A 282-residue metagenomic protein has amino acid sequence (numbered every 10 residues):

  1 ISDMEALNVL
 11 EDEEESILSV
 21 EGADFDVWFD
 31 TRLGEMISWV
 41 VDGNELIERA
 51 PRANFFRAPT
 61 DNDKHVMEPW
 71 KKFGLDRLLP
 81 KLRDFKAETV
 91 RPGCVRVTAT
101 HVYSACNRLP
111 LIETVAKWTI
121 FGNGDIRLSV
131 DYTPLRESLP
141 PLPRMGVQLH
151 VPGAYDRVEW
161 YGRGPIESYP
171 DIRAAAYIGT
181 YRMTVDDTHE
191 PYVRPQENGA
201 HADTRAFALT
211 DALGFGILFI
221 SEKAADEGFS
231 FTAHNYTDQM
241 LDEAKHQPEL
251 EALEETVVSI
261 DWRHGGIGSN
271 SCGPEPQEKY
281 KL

Functional and structural regions predicted by a protein language model:
S2-L282: Beta-strand/loop-rich accessory regions of lumenal/periplasmic or secreted enzymes, predominantly carbohydrate-active
